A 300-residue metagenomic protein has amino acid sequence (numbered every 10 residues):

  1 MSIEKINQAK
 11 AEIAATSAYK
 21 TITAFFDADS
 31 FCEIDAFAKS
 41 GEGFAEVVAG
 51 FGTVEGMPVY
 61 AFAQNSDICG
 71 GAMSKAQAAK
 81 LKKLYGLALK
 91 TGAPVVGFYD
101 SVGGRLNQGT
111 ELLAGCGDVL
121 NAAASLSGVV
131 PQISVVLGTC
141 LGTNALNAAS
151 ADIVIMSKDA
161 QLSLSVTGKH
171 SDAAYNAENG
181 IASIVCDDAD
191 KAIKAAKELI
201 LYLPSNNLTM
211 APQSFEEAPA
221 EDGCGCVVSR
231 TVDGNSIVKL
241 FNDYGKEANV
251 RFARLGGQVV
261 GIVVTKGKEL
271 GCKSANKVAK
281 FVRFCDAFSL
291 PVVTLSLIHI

Functional and structural regions predicted by a protein language model:
M1-V59, A63-G70, Y175, C186-C272 (+1 more regions): Intrinsically disordered, low-complexity segments enriched in small/flexible residues
T23-S127: Long, structured ligand/cofactor-binding scaffold of large enzymes
F62-Q64, V96-F98, V135-L137, M156-S157 (+5 more regions): Generic beta-strand/beta-sheet core signal
S66-A88, D152-V154, A160-L162, G168-S171 (+1 more regions): Extended active-site and interfacial segments that coordinate phosphate-rich ligands in large catalytic machineries
G86-A93, S125-V130, M156-S157, V282-V293: Secondary-structure transition/capping motifs at alpha-helix termini and the adjoining loop/turn into the next element
Y99-L208: Conserved catalytic cores of soluble enzyme domains, especially glycine-rich substrate-binding beta-alpha loops
K268-S296: NAD(P)-dependent dehydrogenase/reductase Rossmann-like domain
I298-I300: Conserved small/polar residues in nucleotide/adenosyl-binding loops
